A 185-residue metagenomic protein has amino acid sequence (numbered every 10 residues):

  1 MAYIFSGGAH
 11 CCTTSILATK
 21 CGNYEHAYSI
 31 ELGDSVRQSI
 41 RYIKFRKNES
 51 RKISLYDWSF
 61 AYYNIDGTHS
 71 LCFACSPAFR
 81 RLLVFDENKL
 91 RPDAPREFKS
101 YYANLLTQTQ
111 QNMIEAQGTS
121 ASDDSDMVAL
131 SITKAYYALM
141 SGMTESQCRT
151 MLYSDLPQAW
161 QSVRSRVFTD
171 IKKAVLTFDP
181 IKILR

Functional and structural regions predicted by a protein language model:
M1-F5, L17, K44-I65: Acidic/hydrophobic-patterned starts of short beta strands in beta-sheet-rich repeat architectures
G7-H10: Short glycine/serine/proline-enriched coil/turn segments at secondary-structure junctions
T13-C21: Short, surface-exposed beta-strand/strand-loop-strand elements in extracellular ectodomains
C21-N23, D86: Short loop/turn segments that connect beta-strands within beta-propeller blades
E25, Q38, S50-R51, L90: Hydrophobic residues embedded in beta-strands of well-ordered beta-sheets
H26-I30: A short beta-strand motif characteristic of beta-propeller blades
D34-I43: Repeated scaffold domains used in trafficking and secretory/extracellular systems, primarily beta-propellers
S54-R185: Acidic, small-residue rich beta-repeat scaffolds with periodic aromatic anchors
